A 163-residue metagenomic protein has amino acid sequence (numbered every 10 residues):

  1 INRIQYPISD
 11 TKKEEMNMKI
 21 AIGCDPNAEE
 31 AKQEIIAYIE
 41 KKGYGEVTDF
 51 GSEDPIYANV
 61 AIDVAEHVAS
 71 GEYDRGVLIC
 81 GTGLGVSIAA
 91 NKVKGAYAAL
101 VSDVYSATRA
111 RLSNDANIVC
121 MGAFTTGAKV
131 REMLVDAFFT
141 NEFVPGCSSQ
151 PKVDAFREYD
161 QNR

Functional and structural regions predicted by a protein language model:
I1-N17: Short, Lys/Arg-enriched N-terminal segments with co-localized hydrophobic residues within the first ~10-30 amino acids
K19, E30, T48-F50: Helix-termini ("caps") and immediately adjacent flexible loops/tails, especially at membrane-solvent interfaces
A21-E40: Glycine-rich phosphate/diphosphate-binding loop of Rossmann-like nucleotide-binding domains
A21-G23, N27, V104-R163: C-terminal binding/interaction regions
G43, V93-K94, N114: Short, structured coil segments at secondary-structure junctions
E46-Y57: A short beta-strand-loop structural module common to alpha/beta enzyme folds
V64-V101: Helix-adjacent hinge/juxtasegments
